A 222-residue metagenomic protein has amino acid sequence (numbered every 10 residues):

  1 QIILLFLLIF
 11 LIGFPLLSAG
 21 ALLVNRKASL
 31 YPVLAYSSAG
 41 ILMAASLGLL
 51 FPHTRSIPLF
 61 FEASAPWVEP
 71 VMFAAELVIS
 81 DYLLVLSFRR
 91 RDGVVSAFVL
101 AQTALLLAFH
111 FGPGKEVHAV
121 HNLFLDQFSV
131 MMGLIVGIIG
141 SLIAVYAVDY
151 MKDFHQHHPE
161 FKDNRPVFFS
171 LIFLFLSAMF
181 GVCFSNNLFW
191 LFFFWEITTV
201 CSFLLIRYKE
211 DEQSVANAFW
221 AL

Functional and structural regions predicted by a protein language model:
Q1-I9, L16-S170: Transmembrane helix-loop-helix hairpins at membrane boundaries of multipass inner-membrane proteins
L11, N122-L123, C183, F192: Residue-level signal for helical boundary/lining positions with a hydrophobic bias
G13, V71-E76, F194-C201: Membrane-embedded alpha-helical segments of multi-pass membrane proteins, especially the transmembrane helices
V167-L222: Alpha-helical multi-pass transmembrane bundles of energy-transducing inner-membrane proteins
